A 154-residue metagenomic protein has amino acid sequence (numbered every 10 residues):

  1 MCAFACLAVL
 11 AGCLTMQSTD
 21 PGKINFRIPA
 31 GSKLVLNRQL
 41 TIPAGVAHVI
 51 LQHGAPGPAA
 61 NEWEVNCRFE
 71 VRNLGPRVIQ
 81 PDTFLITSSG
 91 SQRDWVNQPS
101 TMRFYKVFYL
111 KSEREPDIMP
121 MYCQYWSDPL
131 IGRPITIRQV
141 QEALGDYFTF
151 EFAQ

Functional and structural regions predicted by a protein language model:
M1-A3: Bacterial N-terminal signal peptides that target proteins for export
L10-G12: C-terminal motif of bacterial Sec signal peptides marking the signal peptidase cleavage site
L14-S89: N-terminal secretory signal peptides
K33, T83-L85, Y105-Y109, P120: Ordered hydrophobic segments in well-structured contexts
S88-N97: Short, conserved beta-turn/loop elements at beta-strand boundaries and strand-helix junctions
N97-K111: Short, structured surface segments that line ligand/substrate-binding pockets
E115-Q154: C-terminal partner/receptor-binding element of secreted or periplasmic proteins
